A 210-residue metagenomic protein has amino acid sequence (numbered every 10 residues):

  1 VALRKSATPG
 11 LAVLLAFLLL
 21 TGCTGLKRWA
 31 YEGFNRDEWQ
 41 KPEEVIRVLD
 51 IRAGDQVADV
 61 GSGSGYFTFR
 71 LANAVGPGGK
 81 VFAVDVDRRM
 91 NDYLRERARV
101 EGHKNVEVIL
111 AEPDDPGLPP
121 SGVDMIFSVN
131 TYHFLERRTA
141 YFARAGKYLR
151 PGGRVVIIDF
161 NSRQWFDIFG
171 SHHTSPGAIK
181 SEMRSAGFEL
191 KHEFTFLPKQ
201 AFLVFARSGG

Functional and structural regions predicted by a protein language model:
G22-A58, S64-Y66, Y93: Class I SAM-dependent transferase core
A53, P77-G79, L149-V155: Short glycine-dipeptide loop
A58-P116: Class I SAM-dependent methyltransferase SAM/SAH-binding core
A72-N73, T139-R154: A short glycine-rich, Lys/Arg-flanked "PGG" loop and its adjoining helix->strand segment in the class I
P116-I126: A short acidic, Gly/Pro-enriched loop at the edge of an enzyme's catalytic core that lines a small-molecule cofactor
D124-R138: A short SAM/SAH-binding and catalytic strip from SAM-dependent methyltransferases
V156-K180: Conserved class I S-adenosyl-L-methionine
K191-G210: Core SAM-dependent methyltransferase catalytic element
